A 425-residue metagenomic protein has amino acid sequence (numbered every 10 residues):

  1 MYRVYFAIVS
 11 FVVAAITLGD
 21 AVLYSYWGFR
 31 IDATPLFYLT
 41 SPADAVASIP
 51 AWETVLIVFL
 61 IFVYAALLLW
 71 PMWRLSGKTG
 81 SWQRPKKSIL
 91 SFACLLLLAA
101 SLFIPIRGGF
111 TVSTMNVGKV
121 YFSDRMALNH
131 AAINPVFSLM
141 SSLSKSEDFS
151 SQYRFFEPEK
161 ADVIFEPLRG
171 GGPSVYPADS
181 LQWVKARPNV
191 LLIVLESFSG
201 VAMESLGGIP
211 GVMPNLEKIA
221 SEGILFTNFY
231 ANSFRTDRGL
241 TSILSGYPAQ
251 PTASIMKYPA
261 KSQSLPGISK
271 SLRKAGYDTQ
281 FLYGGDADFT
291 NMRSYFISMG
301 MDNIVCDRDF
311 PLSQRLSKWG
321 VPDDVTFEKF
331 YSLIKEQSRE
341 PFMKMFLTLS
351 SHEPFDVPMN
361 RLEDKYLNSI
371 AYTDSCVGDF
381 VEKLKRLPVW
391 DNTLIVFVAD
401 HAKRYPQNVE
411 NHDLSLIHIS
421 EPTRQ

Functional and structural regions predicted by a protein language model:
M1-F149: Transmembrane and membrane-interface helices of multi-pass, inner-membrane envelope-modifying transferases
S25, A93-L98, I106-G109, D148-F156 (+4 more regions): Short low-complexity stretches enriched in small and charged residues
L39-A43, I133-F137, P158-A161, M213 (+3 more regions): Alpha-helix initiation and N-capping motif
A43-I49, S76-G80, P158-D162, M256-A260 (+2 more regions): Short, highly charged low-complexity linear segments
P50, R84-I89, S150-Y153, E157-K160 (+2 more regions): Alpha-helix capping and helix-coil boundary motifs
T54-L60, E159-I164, F296: Long, well-ordered, tryptophan-enriched scaffold segments
R125, A132-F137, S141-D179, A186 (+1 more regions): The feature marks either
E166-S420, R424: Solvent-exposed soluble domains appended to multi-pass membrane proteins
